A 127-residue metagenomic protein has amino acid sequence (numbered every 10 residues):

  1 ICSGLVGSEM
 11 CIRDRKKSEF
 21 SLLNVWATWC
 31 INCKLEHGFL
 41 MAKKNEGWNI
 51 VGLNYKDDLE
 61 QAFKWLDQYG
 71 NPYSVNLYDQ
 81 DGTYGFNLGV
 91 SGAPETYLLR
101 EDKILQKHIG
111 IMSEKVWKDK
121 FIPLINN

Functional and structural regions predicted by a protein language model:
I1-I12: Single conserved hydrophobic/aromatic residue that forms the stacking wall/gate of nucleotide- or nucleobase-binding
R13-K34: Short active-site neighborhood of thiol/selenol oxidoreductases, capturing the structured segment around
L22-L23, I50, T96: Hydrophobic beta-strand anchors of alpha/beta hydrolase catalytic cores
V25-A27, L53-K56, D79-D81, I109-I111: Active-site-proximal beta-strand/loop segments in catalytic clefts of secreted hydrolases
I31, M41, L105: Nucleotide phosphate-binding site architecture
K34-Y69, Q80-F86: Structural microenvironment flanking redox-active thiols in thiol-disulfide oxidoreductases
W48, S74-V75: Short, conserved active-site loop motifs that form the nucleotide-linked donor/cofactor pocket
Q68-P72, D79-I125: Thiol/disulfide oxidoreductase modules built on the thioredoxin-like
